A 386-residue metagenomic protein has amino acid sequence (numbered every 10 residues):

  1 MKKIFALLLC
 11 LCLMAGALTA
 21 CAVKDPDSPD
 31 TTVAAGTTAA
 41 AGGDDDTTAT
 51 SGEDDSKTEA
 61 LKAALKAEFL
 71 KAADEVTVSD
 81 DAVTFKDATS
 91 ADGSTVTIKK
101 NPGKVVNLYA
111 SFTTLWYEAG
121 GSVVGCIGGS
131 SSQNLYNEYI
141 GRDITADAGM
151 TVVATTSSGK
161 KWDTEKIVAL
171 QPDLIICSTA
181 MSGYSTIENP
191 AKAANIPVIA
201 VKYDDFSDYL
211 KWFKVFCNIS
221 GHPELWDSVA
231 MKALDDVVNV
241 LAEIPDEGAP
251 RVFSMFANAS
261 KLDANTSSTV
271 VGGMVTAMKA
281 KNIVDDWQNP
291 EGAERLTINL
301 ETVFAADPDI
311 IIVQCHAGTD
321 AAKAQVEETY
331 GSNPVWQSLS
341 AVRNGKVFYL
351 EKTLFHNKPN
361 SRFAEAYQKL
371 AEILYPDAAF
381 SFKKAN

Functional and structural regions predicted by a protein language model:
M1-L9: Positively charged n-region of N-terminal signal peptides that target proteins for export
G16-A20: C-terminal motif of bacterial Sec signal peptides marking the signal peptidase cleavage site
A22-T114, E224-M255, C315, I373-N386: Bacterial Sec-exported substrate-binding components of ABC uptake systems
A72-A73, T77, T95, K104 (+4 more regions): Extracytoplasmic substrate-binding proteins
S90-G93, A148-T164, N289-L300: Short helix-initiation/N-cap motifs at beta->coil->alpha
S111-V168, L174-A180, I283: A short, structured surface patch at a secondary-structure boundary
D163-A180, I196, N299-V313: Proline-aspartate-enriched helix->loop->beta-strand connector
A264-E294: Alpha-helical, coiled-coil/dimerization segments enriched in small aliphatic residues
